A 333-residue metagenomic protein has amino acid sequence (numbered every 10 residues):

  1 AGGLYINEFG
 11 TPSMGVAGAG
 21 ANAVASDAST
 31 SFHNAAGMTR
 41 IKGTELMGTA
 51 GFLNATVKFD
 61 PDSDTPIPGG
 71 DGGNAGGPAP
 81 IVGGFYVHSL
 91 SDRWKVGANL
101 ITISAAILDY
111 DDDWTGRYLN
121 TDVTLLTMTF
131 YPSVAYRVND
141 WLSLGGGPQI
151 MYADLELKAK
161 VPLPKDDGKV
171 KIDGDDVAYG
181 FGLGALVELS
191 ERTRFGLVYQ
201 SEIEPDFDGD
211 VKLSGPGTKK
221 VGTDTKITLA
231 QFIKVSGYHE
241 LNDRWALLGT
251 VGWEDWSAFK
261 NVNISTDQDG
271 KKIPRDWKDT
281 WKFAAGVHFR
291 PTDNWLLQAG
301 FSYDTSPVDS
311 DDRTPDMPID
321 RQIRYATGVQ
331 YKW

Functional and structural regions predicted by a protein language model:
G2-G15, A21, G43, D64-D71 (+1 more regions): Outer-membrane beta-barrel porins/channels
V16, S31-N34, G48: Short hydrophobic motif
G18-A21, E45-A55: Short strand-turn segments of transmembrane beta-barrel domains in outer membranes, especially the first one or two
N22-M38: Periplasmic N-terminal accessory/gating domains of Gram-negative outer-membrane beta-barrel systems
A25, A55-F59: Short, solvent-exposed loop/turn elements at domain surfaces
G37, F52-T56, G146: Short active-site-proximal "capping" loops at secondary-structure junctions
